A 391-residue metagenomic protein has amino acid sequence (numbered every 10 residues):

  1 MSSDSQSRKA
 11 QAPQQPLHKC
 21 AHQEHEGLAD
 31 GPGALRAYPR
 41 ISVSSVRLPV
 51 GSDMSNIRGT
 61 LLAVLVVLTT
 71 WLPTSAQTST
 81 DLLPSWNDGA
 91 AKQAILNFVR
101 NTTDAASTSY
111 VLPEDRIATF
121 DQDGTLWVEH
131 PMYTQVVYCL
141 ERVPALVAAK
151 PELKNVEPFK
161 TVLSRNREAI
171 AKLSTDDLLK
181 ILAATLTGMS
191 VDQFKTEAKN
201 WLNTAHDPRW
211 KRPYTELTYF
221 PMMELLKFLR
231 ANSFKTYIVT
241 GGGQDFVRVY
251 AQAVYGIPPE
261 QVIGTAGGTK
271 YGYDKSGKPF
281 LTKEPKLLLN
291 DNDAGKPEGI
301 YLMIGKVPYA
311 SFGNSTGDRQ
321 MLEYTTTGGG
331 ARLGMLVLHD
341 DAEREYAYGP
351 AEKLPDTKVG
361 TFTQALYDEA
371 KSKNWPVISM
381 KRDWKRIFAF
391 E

Functional and structural regions predicted by a protein language model:
M1-I41: A beta-strand edge to alpha-helix "cap/lid" segment located at domain peripheries
V46, D53-L61: Bacterial N-terminal signal peptides that target proteins for export
L62-W71: Bacterial N-terminal signal peptides
A76-Q122, P144, A148-K150, F390: Non-catalytic pre-domain segments flanking phosphatase-related domains
Q77-L82, Q93-L96, R100, D115 (+2 more regions): C-terminal cap/substrate-recognition subdomain and adjoining C-terminal extension of metal-dependent phosphatase-like
R116-H130, L322: Asp-based phosphoryl-transfer active-site loop
M132, V137-E216, F220: A metal-dependent, Asp-based hydrolase signature
